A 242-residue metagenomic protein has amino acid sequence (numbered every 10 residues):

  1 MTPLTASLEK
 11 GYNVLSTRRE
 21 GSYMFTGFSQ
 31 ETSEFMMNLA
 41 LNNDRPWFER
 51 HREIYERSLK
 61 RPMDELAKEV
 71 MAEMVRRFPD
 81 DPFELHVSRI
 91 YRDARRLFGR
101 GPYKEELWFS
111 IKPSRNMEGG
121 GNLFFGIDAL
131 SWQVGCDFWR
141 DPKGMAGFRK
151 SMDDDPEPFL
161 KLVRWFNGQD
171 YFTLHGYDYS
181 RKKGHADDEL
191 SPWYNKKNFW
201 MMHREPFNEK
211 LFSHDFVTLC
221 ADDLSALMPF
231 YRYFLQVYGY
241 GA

Functional and structural regions predicted by a protein language model:
E9-S16, E20: Short, positively charged and aromatic/hydrophobic N-terminal segments
R18-R45, A67-K68, D153, L162 (+1 more regions): Long, solvent-exposed, polar/charged low-complexity segments
M37-I90: Active-site acidic/histidine clusters and adjacent loop/turn architecture that either coordinate catalytic ions
V75-G120: Hydrophobic/aromatic-rich structural module bridging two neighboring secondary-structure elements via a short loop
R92-A94, P113-R115, A129, R140 (+1 more regions): Short, flexible loop/turn elements at secondary-structure junctions
L123-F124: Hydrophobic/aromatic beta-strand elements that line small-molecule binding cavities or substrate pockets in beta-rich
I127-H185: Compact, glycine/acidic-enriched structural inserts
